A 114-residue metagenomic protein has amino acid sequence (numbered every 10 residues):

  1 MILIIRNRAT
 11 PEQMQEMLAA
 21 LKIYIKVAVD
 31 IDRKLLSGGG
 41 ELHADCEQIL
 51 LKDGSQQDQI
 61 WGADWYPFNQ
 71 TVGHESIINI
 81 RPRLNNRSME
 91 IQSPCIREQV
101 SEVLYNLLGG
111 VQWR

Functional and structural regions predicted by a protein language model:
M1-L3, W113-R114: Intrinsically disordered, low-complexity and often Lys/Arg-enriched segments
L3-I49: Negatively charged, low-complexity tracts enriched in Asp/Glu with abundant Ser/Thr
A9-M17, R83-S93: Short histidine-centered catalytic/ligand-binding loop motif
A20-I23, V27, Q92-V100: Short amphipathic alpha-helical segments
G39-T71: Amphipathic, interaction-prone secondary-structure segments
P67-I91: Intrinsically disordered, low-complexity regulatory segments enriched in Ser/Thr/Pro and charged residues
P94-R114: Well-ordered alpha/beta subsegment
